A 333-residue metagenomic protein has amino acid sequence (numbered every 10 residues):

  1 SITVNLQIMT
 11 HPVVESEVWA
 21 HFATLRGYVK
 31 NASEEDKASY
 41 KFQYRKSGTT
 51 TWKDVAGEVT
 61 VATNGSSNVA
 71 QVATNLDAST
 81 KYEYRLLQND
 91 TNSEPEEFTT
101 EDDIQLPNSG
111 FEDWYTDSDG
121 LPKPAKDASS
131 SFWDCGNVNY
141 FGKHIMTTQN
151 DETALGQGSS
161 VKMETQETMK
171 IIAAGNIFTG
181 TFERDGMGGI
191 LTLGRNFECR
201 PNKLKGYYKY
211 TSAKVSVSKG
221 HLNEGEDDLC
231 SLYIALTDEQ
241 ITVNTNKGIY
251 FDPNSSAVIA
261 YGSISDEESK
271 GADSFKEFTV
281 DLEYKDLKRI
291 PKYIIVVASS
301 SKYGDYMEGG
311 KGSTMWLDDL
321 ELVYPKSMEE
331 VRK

Functional and structural regions predicted by a protein language model:
I2, N89-I104: Extracellular fibronectin type III
Q7-S16: Proline-enriched interdomain boundary motifs that mark the N-terminal boundary and often initiate the first structured
H21-G27, Y40, R200-L204: Structural beta-strand segments of beta-rich domains
K30-W52, D228, R289-K292: Solvent-exposed loop/turn segments flanking beta-strands in beta-repeat/beta-sandwich domains
A32-E35, Y210-S218, L222-D227, Q240-V243: Extended, low-complexity, turn-rich repeat/linker tracts enriched in Gly/Pro/Ser/Thr and Asp/Glu that occur
A73-K81: Surface-exposed, short loops/turns at beta-strand junctions within beta-sandwich domains
E97-P201, G225-S231, A235-T237, V243-K285 (+1 more regions): Aromatic (Trp/Tyr/Phe) and Gly/Pro-enriched flexible surface segments
